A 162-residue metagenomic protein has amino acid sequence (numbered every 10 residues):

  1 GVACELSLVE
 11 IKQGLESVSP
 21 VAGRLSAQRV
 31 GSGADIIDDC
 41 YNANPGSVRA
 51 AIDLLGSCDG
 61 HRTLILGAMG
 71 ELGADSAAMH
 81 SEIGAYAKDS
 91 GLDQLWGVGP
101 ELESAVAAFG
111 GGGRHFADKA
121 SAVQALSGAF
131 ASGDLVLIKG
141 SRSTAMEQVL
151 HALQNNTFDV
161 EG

Functional and structural regions predicted by a protein language model:
G1-G162: ATP-dependent carboxylate-amine ligase
